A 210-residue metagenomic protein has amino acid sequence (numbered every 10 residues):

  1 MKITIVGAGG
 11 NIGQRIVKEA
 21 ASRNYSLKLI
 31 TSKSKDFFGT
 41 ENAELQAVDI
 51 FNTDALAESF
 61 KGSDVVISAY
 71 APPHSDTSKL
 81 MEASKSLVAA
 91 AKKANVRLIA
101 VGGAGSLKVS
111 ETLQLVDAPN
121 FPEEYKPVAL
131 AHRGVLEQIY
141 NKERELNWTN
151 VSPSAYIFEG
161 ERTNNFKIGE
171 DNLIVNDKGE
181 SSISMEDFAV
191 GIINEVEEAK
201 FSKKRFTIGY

Functional and structural regions predicted by a protein language model:
I3-R23: N-terminal Rossmann NAD(P)H-binding glycine-rich loop of SDR-like oxidoreductase domains
T4, S34-A94: NAD(P)H-binding glycine-rich loop region in Rossmannoid oxidoreductase-like domains and their noncatalytic homologs
L29-D36, A155: Short, polar loop motifs at secondary-structure junctions
G105-S110, Y156-G160: Conserved catalytic-site region of short-chain dehydrogenase/reductase
L115-E143: Catalytic helix-loop patch of NAD(P)-dependent Rossmann-fold dehydrogenases
A131, G179-I193, K204: Substrate-positioning beta->alpha
E137-E159: Conserved beta-loop-beta element that borders a ligand/cofactor-binding pocket
E198-Y210: Core catalytic loop region at the nicotinamide-binding pocket of NAD(P)H-dependent oxidoreductases
